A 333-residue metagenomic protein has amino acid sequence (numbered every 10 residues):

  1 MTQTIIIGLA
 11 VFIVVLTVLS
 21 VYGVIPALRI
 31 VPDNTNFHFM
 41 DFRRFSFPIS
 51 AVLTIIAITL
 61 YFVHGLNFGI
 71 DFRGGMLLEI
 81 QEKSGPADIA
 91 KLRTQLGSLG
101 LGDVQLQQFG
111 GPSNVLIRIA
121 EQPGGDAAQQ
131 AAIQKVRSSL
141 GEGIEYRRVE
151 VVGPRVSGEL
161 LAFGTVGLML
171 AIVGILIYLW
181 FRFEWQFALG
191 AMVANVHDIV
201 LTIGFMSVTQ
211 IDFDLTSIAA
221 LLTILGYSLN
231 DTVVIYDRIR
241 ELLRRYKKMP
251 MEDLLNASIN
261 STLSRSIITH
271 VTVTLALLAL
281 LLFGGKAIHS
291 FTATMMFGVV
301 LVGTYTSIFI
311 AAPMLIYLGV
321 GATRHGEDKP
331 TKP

Functional and structural regions predicted by a protein language model:
M1-P333: A structural signal for conserved, well-ordered secondary-structure elements that form binding/interaction cores
